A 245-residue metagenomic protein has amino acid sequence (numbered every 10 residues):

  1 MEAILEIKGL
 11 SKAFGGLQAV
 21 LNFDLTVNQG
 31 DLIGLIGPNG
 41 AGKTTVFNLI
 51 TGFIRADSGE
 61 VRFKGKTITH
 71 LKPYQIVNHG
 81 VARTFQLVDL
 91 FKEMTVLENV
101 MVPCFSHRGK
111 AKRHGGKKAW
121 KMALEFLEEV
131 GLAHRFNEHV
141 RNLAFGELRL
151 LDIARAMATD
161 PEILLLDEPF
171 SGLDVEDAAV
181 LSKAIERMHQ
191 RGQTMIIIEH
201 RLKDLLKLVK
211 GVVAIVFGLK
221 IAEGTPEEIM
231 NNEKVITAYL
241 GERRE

Functional and structural regions predicted by a protein language model:
E2-E6, L10-E245: Glycine-rich phosphate-binding loops of nucleotide-dependent enzymes
